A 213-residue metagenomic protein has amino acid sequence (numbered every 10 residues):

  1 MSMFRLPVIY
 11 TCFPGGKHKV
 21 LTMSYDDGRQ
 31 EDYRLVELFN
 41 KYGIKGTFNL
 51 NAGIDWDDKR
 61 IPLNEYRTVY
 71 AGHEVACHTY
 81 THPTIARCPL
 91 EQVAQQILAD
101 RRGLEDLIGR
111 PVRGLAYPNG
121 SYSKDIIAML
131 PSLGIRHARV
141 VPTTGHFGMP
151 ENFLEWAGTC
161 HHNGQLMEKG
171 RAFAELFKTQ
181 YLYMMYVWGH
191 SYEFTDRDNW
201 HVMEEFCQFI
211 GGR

Functional and structural regions predicted by a protein language model:
M1-M23, D58-L63, N199-R213: N-terminal pre-catalytic segment of deacetylase/amide-hydrolase enzymes
Y10, R34-L38, E65, D125-M129 (+2 more regions): A short acidic, amphipathic alpha-helical/loop segment
Y10-C12, N64-E65, E105, E175-L176: Short, flexible, glycine/charge-rich loop motifs used to bind or transfer phosphoryl groups or to couple energy/partner
G16, G28, L107, T159-R213: Catalytic grooves of carbohydrate-active enzymes
T22-Y25, A76: Generic enzyme active-site microenvironment
Y25-G28, D32, F39: Conserved beta-strand->loop/alpha-helix structural units within folded catalytic cores of enzymes with alpha/beta
E31, D58-I61, Q92-A99, Q165-K169 (+1 more regions): Soluble or luminal CAZymes and related metallo-dependent hydrolases
N40-R136, P142-C160, Y181-F194: Metal-dependent polysaccharide deacetylase catalytic core of the NodB/CE4 family, i.e., the active-site-bearing domain
